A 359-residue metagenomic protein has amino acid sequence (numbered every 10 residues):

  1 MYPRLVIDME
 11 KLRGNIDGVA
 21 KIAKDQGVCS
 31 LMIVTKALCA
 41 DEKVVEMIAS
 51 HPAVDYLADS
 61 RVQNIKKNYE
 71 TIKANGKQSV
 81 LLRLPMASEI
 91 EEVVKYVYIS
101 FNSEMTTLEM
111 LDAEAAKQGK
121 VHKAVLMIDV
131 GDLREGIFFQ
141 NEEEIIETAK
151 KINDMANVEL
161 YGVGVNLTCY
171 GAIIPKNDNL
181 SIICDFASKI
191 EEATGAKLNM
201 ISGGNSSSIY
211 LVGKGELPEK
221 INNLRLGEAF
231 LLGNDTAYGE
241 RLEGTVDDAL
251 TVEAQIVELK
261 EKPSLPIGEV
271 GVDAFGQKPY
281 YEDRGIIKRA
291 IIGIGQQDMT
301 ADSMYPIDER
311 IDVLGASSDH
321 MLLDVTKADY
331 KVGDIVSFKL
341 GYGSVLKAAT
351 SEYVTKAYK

Functional and structural regions predicted by a protein language model:
M1-I7: Generic N-terminal amphipathic, Lys/Arg-enriched alpha-helix
L12, K36, N68, L126 (+5 more regions): Conserved, mostly hydrophobic/aromatic
G14, M105, S181-C184: Acidic, metal/ion-coordinating pockets
V28-S30, E192-M200, V332, A348-S351: Flexible, glycine/charged-enriched surface loops at secondary-structure junctions
S30-D178, K189, A193: Active-site-proximal beta-alpha core segment in soluble small-molecule metabolic enzymes
V130-L250: Active-site loop/helix belt of alpha/beta enzymes
I209-I292, D298, P306: Active-site loop ensemble at the mouth of alpha/beta enzyme cores that anchors a bound cofactor
P263-K359: C-terminal accessory subdomain/extension
